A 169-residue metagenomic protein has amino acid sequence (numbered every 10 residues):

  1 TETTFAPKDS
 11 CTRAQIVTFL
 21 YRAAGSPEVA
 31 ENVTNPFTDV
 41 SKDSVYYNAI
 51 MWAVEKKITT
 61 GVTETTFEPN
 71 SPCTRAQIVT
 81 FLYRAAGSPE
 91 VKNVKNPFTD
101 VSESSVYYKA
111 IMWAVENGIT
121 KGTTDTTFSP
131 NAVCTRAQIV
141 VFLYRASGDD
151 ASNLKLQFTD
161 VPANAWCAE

Functional and structural regions predicted by a protein language model:
T1-E169: N-terminal propeptides
